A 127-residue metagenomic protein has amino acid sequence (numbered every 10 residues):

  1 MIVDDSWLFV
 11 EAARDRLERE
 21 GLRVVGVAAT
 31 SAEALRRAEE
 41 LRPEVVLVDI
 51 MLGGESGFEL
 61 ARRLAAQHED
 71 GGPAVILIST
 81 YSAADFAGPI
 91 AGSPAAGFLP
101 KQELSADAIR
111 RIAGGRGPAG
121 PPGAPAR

Functional and structural regions predicted by a protein language model:
V3-D4, A28, V46: Conserved sequence signature across two-component system core domains
W7-G26: Two-component/phosphorelay signaling modules centered on CheY-like receiver
T30-E33, S56-E59: Acidic catalytic/metal-coordinating carboxylates
D49: Active-site residues of response regulator receiver
G53: The feature encodes the CheY-like receiver
G57, I90-G97: As written
F58-G71: Short amphipathic alpha-helix used as the core "switch/output" element in two-component signaling
I78-S79: Hydrophobic/aromatic residues positioned on beta-strands within the core alpha/beta folds
